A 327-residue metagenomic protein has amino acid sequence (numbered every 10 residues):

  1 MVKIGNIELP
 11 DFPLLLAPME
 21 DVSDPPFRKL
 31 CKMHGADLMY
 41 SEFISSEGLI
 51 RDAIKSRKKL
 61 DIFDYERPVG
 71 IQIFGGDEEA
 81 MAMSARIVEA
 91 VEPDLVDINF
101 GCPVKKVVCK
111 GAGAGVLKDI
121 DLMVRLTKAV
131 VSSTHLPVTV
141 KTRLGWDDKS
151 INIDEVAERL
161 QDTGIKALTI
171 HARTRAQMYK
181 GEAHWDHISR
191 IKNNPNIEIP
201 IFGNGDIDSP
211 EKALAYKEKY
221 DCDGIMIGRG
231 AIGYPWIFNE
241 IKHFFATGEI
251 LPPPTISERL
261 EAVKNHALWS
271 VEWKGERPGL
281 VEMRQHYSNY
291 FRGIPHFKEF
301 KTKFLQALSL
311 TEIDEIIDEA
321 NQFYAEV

Functional and structural regions predicted by a protein language model:
M1-V327: Flavin-dependent oxidoreductase catalytic cores
